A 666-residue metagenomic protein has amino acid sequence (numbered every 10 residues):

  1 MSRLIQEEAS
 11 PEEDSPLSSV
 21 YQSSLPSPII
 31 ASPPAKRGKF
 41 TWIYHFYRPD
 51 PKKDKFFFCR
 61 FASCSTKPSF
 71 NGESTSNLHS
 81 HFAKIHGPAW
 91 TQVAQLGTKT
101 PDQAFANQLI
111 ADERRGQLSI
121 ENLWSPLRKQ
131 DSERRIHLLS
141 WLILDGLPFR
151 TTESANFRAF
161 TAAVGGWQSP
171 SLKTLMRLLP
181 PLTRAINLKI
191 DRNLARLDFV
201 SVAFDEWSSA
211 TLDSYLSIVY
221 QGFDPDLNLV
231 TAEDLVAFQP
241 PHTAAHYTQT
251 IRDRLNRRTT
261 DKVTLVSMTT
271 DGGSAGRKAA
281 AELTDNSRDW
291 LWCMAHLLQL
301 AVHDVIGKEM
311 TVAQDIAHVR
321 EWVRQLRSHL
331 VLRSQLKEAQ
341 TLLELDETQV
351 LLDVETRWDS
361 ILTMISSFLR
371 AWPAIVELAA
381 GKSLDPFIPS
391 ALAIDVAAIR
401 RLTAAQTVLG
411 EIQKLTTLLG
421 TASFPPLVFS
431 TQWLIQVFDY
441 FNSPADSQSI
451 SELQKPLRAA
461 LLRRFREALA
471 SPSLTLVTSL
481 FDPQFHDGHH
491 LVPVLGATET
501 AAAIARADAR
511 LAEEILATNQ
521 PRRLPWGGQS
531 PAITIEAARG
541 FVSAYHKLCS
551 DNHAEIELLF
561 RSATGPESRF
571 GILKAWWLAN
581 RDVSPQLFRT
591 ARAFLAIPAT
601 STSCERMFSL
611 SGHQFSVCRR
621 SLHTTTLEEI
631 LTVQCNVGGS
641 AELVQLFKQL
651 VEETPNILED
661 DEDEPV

Functional and structural regions predicted by a protein language model:
M1-A163, R177-N193, L235, H246-R258 (+4 more regions): A zinc-binding module initiation signal
M1-P33, Q95, L109, R115-I120 (+10 more regions): Acidic, serine/threonine- and proline/glycine-rich intrinsically disordered low-complexity regions
R60-A62, D145, F149-L330, S334-L336 (+2 more regions): Active-site neighborhood segments
V230, L235-Q239, V266, A379-L558 (+2 more regions): Extended, C-terminal/distal alpha-helical "rod" segments
T341-T348, V583-I597: Short, hydrophobic/aliphatic alpha-helical segments
W358-V376, T590-S616: Short amphipathic alpha-helical "interface-anchor" segments enriched in bulky aromatics
S360, T416, T478, D482-P483 (+4 more regions): Short, conserved catalytic/metal-binding micro-motifs enriched in Asp/Glu and His
A563-E567, F615-V666: Polyampholytic, low-complexity intrinsically disordered segments
